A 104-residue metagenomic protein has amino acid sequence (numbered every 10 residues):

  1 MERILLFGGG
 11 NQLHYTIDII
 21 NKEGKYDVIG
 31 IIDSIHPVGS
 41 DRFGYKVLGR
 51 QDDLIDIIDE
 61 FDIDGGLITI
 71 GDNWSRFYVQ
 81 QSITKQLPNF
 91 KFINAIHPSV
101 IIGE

Functional and structural regions predicted by a protein language model:
M1-Q51, I55-D59, F90: Hydrophobic, well-ordered beta-alpha structural blocks that scaffold small-molecule cofactor pockets
H36-I101: Phosphate-bearing ligand-interacting subdomains that bind or position ATP/ADP/UDP/GDP/NAD(P) or nucleotide-linked
